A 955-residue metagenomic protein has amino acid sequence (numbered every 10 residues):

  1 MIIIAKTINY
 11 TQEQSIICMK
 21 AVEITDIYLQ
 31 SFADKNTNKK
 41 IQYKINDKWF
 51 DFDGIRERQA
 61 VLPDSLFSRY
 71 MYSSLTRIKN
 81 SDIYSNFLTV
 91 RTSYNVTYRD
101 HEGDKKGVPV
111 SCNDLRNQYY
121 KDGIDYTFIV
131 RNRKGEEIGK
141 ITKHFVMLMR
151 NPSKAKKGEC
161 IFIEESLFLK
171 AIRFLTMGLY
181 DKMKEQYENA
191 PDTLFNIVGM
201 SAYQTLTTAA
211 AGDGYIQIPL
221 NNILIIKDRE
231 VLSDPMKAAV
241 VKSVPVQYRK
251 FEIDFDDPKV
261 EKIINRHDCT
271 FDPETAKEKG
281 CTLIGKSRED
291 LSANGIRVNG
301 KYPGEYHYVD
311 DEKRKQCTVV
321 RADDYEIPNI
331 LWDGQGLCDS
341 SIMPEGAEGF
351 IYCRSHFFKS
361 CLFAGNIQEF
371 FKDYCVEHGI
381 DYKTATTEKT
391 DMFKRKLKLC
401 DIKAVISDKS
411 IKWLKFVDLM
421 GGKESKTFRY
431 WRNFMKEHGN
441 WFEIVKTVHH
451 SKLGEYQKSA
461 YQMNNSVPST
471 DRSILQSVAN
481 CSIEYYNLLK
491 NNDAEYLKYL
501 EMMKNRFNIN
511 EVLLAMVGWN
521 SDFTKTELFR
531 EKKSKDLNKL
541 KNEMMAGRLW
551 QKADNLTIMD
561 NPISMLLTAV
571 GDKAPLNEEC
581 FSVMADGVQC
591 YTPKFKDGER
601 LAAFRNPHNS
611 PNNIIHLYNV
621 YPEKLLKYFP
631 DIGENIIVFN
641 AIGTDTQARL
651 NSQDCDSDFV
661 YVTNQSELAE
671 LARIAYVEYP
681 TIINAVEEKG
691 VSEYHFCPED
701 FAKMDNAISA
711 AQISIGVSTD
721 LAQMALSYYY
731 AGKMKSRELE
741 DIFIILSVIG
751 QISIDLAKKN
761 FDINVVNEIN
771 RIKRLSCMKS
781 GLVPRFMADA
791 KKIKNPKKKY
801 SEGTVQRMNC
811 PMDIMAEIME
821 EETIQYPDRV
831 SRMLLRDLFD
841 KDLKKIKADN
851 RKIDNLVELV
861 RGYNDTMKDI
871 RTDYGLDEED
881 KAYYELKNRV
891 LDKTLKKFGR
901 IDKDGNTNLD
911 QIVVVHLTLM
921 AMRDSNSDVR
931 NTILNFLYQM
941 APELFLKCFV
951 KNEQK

Functional and structural regions predicted by a protein language model:
M1-G633, I637-S652, F659, T663-K955: Beta-strand-enriched accessory nucleic-acid recognition/scaffold domains that flank the catalytic cores of large
